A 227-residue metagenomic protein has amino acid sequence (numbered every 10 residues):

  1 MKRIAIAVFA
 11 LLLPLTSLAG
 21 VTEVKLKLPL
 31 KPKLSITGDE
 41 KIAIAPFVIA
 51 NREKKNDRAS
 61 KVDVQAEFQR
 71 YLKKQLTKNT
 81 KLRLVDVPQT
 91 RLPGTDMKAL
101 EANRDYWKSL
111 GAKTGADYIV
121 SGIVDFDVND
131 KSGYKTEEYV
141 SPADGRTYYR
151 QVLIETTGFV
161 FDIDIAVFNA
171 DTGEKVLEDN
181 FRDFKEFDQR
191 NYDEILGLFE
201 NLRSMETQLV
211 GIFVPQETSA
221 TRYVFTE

Functional and structural regions predicted by a protein language model:
M1-I4: Positively charged n-region of N-terminal signal peptides that target proteins for export
I6-L11: Sec-dependent N-terminal signal peptides
P14-S17: N-terminal signal peptide c-region/cleavage motif recognized by signal peptidases
A19-E40, R52, K131-S132, Y148-E227: C-terminal/domain-edge helix-coil "capping" segments
G38-V128, D162-D164, F168-E178, S204-F213: N-terminal segment of the mature soluble domain
G133-E138: Outer-membrane beta-barrel translocator domains and adjoining extracellular loop/strand segments of Gram-negative
S141-Y148: Intrinsically disordered, low-complexity segments enriched in small/polar residues
